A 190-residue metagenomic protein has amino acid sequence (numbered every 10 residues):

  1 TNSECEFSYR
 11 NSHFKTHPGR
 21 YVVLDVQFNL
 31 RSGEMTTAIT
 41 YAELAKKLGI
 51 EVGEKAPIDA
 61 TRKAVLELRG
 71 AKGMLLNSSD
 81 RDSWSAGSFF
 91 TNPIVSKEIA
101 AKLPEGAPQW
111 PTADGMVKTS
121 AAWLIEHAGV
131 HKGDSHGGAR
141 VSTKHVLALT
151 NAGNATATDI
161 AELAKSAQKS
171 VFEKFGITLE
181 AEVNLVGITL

Functional and structural regions predicted by a protein language model:
N2-T158, K174, T178-L190: Phosphate/pyrophosphate- and phosphate-bearing ligand-binding catalytic cores of soluble enzymes
